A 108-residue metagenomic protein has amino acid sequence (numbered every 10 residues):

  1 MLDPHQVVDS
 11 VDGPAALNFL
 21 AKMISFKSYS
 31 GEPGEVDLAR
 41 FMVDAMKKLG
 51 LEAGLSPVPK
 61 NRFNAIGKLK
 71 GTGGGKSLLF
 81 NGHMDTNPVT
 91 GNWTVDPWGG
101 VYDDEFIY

Functional and structural regions predicted by a protein language model:
L2-Y108: Acidic/His- and Gly-rich active-site-bordering loop/insert found across diverse amide/peptide-bond hydrolases
